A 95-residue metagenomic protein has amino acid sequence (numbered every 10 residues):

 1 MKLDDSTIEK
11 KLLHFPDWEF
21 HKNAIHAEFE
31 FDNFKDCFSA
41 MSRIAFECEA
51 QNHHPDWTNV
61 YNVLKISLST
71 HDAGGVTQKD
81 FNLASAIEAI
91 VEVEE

Functional and structural regions predicted by a protein language model:
M1-D32: N-terminal first-folded block
F20, A45-P55, E92-V93: Short arginine-rich
A27, L64-S67: Short, aliphatic-rich beta-strand segments
N33-F34, A73: Helix N-cap motif at beta-to-alpha junctions
K35-M41: Short amphipathic alpha-helices within nucleic acid-binding modules
S42-R43, S85: Solvent-exposed alpha-helix faces
N59-N62: Amphipathic, hydrophobic secondary-structure cores in small proteins
I66-V93: C-terminal structural segments of small proteins and small subunits
